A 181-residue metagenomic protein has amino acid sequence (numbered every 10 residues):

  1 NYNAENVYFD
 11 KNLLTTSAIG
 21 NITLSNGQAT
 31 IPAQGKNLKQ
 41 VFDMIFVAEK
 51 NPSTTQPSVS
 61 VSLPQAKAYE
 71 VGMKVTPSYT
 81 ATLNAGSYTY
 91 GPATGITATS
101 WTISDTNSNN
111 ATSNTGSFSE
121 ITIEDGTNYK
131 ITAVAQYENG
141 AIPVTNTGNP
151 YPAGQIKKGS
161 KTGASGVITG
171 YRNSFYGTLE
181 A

Functional and structural regions predicted by a protein language model:
N1-S25, T30-G35, N139-A141, N149-Q155 (+1 more regions): Short, low-complexity N-terminal tether/leader segments at secretion or assembly junctions of large, surface-exposed
K39-V61: Proline/serine/threonine-rich low-complexity linkers at boundaries of modular beta-sandwich domains
Q40-D43, N139-G177: Edge beta-strands of extracellular beta-sandwich domains
I45-K50, P77-G95: Acidic, Ser/Thr
L63-P77: Short, solvent-exposed loop/linker segments at the N-terminal edge of repeated beta-sheet extracellular domains
S87-N110: Change to "...patches in solvent-exposed regions of secreted, membrane-anchored, or virion-exposed structural
T112-E138: Solvent-exposed segments in extracellular or luminal domains encompassing
E180-A181: Short Lys/Arg-enriched alpha/beta "domain-start" segment
